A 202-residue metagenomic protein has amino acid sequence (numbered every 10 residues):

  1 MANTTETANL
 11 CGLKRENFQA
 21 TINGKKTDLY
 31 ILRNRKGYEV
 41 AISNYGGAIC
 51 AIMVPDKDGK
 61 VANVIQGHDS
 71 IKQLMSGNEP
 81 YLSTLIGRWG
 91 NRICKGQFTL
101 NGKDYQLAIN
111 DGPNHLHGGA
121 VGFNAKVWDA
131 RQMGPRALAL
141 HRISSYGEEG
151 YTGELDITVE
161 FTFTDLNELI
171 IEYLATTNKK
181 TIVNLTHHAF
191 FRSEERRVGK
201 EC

Functional and structural regions predicted by a protein language model:
A2-K200: Surface-exposed acidic/polar loop and edge beta-strand patches at domain peripheries
